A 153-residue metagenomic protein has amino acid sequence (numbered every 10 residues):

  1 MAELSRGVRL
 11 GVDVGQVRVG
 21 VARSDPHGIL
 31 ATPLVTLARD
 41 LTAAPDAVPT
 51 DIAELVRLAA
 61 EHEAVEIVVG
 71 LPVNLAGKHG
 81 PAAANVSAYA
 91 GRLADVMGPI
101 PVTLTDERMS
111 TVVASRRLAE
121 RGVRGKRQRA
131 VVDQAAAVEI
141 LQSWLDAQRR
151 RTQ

Functional and structural regions predicted by a protein language model:
M1-L10, Q16-Q153: Phosphate- and other anionic-substrate recognition elements at nucleic-acid/protein interfaces
